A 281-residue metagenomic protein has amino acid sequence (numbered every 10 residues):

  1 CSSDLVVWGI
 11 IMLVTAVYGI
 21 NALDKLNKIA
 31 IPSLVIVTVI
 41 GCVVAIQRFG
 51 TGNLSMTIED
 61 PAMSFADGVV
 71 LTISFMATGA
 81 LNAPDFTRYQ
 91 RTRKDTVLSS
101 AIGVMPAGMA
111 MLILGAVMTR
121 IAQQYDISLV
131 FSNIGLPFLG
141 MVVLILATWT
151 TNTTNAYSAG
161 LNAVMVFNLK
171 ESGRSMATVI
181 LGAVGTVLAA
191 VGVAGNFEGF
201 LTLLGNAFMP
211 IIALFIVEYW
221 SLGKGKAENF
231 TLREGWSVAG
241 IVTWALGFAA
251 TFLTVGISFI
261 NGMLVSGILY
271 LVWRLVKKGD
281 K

Functional and structural regions predicted by a protein language model:
C1-S2: Short, small-residue-biased leader/transition segments that mark boundaries at the very start of proteins
V7-V14, A66-I73, L139-T150, F200-A207 (+2 more regions): Hydrophobic alpha-helical transmembrane segments of multi-pass membrane proteins
V7-W8, M12-A45, I58-D60, V97-V104 (+2 more regions): Membrane-interface loop-to-helix entry segments
G9-A30, D85-R91, M165-V166, T186-G199: Membrane-water interface regions at transmembrane-helix termini and the short interhelical loops of multi-pass membrane
V44-F49, T57-R120, I134-T154, W236-G247: Hydrophobic, membrane-embedded alpha-helices of multi-pass small-molecule transporters
F86-T96, M165-S172, G225-K226: Juxtamembrane helix-boundary/capping and inter-helix hinge elements in multi-pass membrane proteins
A156, S175-N229, S266, Y270 (+1 more regions): C-terminal catalytic subdomain
I212-K281: C-terminal membrane-solvent junction of multi-pass transporters and transport-like membrane proteins
